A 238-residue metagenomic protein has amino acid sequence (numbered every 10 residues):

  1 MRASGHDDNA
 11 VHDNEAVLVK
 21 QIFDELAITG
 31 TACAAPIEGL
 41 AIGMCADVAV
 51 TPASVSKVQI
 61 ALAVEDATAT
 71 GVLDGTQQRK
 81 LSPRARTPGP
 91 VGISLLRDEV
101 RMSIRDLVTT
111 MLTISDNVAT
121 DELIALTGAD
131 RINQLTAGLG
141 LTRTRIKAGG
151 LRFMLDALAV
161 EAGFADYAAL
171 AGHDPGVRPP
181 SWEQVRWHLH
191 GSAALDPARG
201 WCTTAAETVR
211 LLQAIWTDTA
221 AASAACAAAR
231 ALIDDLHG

Functional and structural regions predicted by a protein language model:
M1-D8, D196, A214, D218: Charged, low-complexity surface segments at secondary-structure and domain boundaries
M1-L158: Active-site-adjacent loops and short helices of periplasmic peptidoglycan-processing enzymes
H6, H12, H173, H188-H190 (+1 more regions): Histidine (H) residue identity feature
H6, P36, P88-P90, A148 (+6 more regions): Proline-rich intrinsically disordered, low-complexity coils
T29, E122-W216: Mid-domain, small-residue-enriched loop/turn segments at the edges of structured enzyme/sensor domains
W201-G238: Conserved active-site loop region of the serine DD-peptidase/beta-lactamase
